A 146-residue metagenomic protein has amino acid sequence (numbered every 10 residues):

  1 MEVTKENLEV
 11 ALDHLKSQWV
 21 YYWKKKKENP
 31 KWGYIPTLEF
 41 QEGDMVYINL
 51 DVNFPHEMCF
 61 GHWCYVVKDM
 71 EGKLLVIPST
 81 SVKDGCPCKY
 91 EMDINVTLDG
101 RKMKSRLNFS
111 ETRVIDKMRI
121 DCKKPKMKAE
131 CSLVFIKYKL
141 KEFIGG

Functional and structural regions predicted by a protein language model:
M1-K26, E91-G146: C-terminal terminal-subdomain/extension
N29-P36: Short alpha-helix capping/helix-loop boundary micro-motifs
N53: Short acidic, S/G/P-rich loop/turn micro-motifs used as interaction or catalytic elements
H56-D99: Compact nucleic-acid interaction/catalytic patches
